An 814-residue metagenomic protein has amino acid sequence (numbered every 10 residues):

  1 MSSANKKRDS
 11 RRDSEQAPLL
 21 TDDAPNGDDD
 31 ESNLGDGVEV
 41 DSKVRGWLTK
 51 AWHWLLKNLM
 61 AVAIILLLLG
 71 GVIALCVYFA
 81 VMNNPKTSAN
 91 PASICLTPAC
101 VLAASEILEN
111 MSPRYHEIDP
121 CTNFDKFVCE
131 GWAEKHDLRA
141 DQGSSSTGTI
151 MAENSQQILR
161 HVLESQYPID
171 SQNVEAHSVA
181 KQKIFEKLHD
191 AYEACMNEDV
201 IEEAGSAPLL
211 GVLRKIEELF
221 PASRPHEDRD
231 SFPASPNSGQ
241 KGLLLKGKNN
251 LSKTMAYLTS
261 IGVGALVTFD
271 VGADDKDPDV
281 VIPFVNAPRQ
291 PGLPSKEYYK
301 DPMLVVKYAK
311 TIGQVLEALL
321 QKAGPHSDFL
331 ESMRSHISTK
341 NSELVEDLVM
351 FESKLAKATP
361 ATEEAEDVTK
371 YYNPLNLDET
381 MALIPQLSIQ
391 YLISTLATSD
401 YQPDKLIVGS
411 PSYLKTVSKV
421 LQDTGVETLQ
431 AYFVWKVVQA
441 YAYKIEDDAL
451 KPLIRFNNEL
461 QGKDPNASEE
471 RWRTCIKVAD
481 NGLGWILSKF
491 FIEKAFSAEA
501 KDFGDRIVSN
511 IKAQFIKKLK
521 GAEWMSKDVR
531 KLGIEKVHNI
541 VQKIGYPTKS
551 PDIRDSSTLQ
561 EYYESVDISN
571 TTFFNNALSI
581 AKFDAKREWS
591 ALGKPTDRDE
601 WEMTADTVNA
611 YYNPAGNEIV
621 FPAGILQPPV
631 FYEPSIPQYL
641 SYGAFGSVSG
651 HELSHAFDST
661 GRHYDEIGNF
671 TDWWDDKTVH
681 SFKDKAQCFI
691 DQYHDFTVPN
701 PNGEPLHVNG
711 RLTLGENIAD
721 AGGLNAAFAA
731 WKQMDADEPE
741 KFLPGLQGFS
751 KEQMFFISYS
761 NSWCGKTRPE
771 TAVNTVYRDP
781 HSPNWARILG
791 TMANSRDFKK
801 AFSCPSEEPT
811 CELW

Functional and structural regions predicted by a protein language model:
M1-K43: Intrinsically disordered, low-complexity terminal tails of fungal membrane proteins
D36-G593, G715-W814: Zn2+-dependent metallopeptidase catalytic domains
N110-R114, T596-D599, D606-A610, S635-I636 (+3 more regions): Generic recognition of flexible, low-complexity loop/linker segments
D277-N286, G482-L487, P595-D597, N613-P629 (+1 more regions): Active-site-adjacent bridging/hinge elements
K310, S526, G643-R662, A719: Active-site recognition of the HExxH zinc-binding catalytic motif
S410, F433-V434, E561-G643, H680 (+1 more regions): Active-site-adjacent "gating/activation" loops or surface patches in catalytic cores
N613, F621-G624, V648, A656-S659 (+1 more regions): Generic beta-strand/beta-sheet core signal
L653, D658-N702, G715-I718, G722-D735: Post-HExxH zinc-binding segment in Zn-dependent metallohydrolases
